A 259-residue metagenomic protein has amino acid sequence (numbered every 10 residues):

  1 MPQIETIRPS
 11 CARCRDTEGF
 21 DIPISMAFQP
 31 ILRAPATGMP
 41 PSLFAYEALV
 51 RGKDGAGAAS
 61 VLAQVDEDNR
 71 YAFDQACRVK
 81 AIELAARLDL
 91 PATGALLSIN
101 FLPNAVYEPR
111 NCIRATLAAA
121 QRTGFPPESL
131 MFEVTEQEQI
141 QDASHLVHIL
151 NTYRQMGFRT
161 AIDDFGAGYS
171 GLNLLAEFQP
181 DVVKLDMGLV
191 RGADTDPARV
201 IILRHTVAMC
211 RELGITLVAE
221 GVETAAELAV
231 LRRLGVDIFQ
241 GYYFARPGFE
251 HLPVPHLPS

Functional and structural regions predicted by a protein language model:
M1-P30, S42, E136-Q139, Y169-S259: EAL-family c-di-GMP phosphodiesterase catalytic domain
P2-T123: Bacterial c-di-GMP phosphodiesterase EAL domain
I22, A92-L97, F125-L130, M156-R159 (+3 more regions): Short, well-ordered coil/turn segments that N-cap beta-strands
P41, C77, A81, I99 (+5 more regions): Conserved, mostly hydrophobic/aromatic
K53-A76, N104-N111, Q121-M156, G188-M209 (+2 more regions): EAL-type cyclic di-GMP phosphodiesterase domain
L62-D66, I162-L172, L228: Catalytic-site-adjacent helices and loops of nucleotide signaling machinery
N111-A119, A167-G168, L172, T224-A225: Short, acidic/polar
R154-G157, L172-L174: Glycine-rich phosphate/oxyanion-binding loops and their immediately adjacent helices within cytosolic catalytic domains
